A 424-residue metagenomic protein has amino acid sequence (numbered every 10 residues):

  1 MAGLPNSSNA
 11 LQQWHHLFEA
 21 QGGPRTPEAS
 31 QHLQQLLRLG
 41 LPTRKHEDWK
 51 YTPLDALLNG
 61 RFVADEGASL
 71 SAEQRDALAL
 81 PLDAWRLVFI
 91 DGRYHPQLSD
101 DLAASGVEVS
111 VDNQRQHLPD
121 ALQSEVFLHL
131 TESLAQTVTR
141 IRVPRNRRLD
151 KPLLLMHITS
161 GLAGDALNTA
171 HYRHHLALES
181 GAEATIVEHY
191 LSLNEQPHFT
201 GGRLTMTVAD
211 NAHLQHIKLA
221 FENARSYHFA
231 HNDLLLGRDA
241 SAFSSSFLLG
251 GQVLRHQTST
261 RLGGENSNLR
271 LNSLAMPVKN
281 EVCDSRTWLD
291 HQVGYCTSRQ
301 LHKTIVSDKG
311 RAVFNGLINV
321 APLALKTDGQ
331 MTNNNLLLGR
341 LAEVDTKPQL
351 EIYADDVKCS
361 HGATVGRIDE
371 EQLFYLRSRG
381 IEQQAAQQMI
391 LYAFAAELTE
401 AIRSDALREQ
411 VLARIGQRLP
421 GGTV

Functional and structural regions predicted by a protein language model:
M1-R203, D210-H213: Short, low-to-moderate order helix/coil transition modules at the start of elongated helical scaffolds
H117-I381, A395-V424: Conserved beta-strand/loop scaffold segments within soluble protein domains that form the structured core and edges
